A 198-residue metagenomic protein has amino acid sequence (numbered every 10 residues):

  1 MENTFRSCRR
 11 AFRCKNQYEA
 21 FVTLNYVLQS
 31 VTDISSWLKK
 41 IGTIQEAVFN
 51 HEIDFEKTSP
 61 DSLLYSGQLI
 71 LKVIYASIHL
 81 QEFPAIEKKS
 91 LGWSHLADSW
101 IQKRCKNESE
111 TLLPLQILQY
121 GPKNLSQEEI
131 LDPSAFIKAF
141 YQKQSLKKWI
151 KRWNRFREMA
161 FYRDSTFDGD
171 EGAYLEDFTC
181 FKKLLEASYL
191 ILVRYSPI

Functional and structural regions predicted by a protein language model:
M1-I198: Sequence/structural signature of long amphipathic alpha-helices that form protein-protein interaction faces
